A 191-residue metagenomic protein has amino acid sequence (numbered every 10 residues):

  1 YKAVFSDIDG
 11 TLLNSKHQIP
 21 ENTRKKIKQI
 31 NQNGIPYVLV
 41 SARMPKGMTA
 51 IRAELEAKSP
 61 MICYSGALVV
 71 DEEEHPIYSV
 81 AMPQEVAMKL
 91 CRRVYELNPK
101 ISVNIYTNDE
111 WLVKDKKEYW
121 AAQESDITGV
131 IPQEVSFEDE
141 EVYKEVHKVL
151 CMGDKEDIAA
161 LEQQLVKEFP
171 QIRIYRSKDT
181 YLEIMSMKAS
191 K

Functional and structural regions predicted by a protein language model:
Y1-A3, P20, K26, E183-K191: Mg2+-dependent phosphoryl-transfer enzymes with acidic/Ser/Thr/Gly-rich catalytic loops
Y1-H17: Asp-based phosphoryl-transfer active-site loop
A3, P60, V149: Short, Asp-centered acidic motifs that coordinate Mg2+ and/or phosphate in catalytic or ligand-binding sites
D7, Y64, M152: Conserved residues at the C-terminal ends of beta-strands
L12, G34, R173: Conserved functional loop/turn residues at catalytic and ligand-binding sites
S15, L39-V40, G153, S186: Small/polar loops that bind or transfer phosphate-bearing groups
K16-W120: Active-site phosphate-binding/coordination module
R93, L97-K191: Conserved acidic, metal-coordinating active-site core of Asp-based, Mg2+-dependent phosphoryl-transfer enzymes
